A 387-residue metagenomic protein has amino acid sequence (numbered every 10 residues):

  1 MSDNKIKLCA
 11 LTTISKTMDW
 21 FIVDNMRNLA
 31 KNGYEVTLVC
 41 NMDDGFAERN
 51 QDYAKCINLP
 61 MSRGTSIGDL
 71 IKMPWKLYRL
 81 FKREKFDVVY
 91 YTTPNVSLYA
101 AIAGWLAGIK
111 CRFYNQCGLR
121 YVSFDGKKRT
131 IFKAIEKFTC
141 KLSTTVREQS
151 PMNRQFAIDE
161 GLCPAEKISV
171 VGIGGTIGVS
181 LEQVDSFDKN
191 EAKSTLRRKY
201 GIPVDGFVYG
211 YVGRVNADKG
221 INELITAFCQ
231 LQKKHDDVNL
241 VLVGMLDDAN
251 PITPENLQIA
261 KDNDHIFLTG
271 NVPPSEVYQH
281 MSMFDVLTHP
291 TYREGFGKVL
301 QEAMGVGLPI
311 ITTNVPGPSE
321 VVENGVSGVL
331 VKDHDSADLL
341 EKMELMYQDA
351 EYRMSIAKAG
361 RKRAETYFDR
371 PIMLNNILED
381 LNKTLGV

Functional and structural regions predicted by a protein language model:
D19-D24, F207, Y211-Q230, V329 (+2 more regions): A conserved mid-protein helix/loop that constitutes part of the nucleotide-sugar donor-binding site
C40-D44, G175, V212, N239-I252: Glycosyltransferase donor-sugar binding loop
D44-A47, S143-Q183: A short, active-site helix/loop in glycosyltransferases that binds the activated sugar's phosphate group
F81, N271-V272, Q279-F284: Short alpha-helical donor nucleotide-sugar binding micro-motif in glycosyltransferases
T253-V272: Nucleotide-activated donor-binding/catalytic signature segment of Leloir-type glycosyltransferases, i.e., the conserved
Y292: Aromatic "clamp/platform" in nucleotide-sugar-dependent glycosyltransferases that forms part of the donor/acceptor
L300, P309-T312, V322: Short hydrophobic beta-strand element within catalytic cores of glycosyltransferases and related nucleotide-activated
N324-G325, V329-S336, L345-A350: Conserved acidic donor-binding segment of nucleotide-sugar-dependent glycosyltransferases
